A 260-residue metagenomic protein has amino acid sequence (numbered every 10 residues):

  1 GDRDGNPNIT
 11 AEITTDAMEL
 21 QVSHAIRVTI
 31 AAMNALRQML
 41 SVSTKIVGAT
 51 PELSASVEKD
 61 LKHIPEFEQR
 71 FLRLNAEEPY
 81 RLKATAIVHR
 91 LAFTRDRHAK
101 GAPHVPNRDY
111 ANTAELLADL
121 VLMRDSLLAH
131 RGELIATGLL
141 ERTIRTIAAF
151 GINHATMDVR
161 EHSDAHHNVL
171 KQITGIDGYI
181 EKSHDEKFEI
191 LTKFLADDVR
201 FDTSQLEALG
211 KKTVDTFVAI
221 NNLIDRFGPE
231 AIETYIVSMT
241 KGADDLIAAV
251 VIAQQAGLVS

Functional and structural regions predicted by a protein language model:
G1-A11, Q21, S163-D164, K241: Extended, well-ordered protein cores
N6, I144-R145, I152-T156, E230-Y235 (+1 more regions): Beta-sheet entry/capping signal
A11-A35: Extended active-site and interfacial segments that coordinate phosphate-rich ligands in large catalytic machineries
S41-R226: Extended, charge-enriched "interface" segments that sit outside catalytic cores
R131-L134, E233-V237: Short catalytic-loop micro-motif centered on adjacent basic/acidic residues
V159-S163, T234-G242: Conserved short loop/turn motifs at secondary-structure junctions
N168, A243-V251: A short acidic (Asp/Glu
D225-A231, A253-S260: Secondary-structure transition/capping motifs at alpha-helix termini and the adjoining loop/turn into the next element
